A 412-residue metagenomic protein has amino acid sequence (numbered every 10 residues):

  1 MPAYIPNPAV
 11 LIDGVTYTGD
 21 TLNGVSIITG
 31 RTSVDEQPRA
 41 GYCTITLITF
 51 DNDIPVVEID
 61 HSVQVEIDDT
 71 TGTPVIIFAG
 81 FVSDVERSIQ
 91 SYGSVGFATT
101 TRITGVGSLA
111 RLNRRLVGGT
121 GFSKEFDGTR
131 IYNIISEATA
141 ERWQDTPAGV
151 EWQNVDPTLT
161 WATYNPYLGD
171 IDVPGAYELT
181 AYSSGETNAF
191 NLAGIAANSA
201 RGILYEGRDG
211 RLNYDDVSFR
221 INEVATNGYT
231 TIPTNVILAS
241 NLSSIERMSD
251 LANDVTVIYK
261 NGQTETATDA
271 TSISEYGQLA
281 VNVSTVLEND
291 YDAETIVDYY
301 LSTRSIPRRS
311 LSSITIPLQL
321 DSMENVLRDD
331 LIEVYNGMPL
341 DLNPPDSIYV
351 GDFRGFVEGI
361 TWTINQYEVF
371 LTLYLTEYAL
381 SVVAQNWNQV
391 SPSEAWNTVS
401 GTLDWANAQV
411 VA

Functional and structural regions predicted by a protein language model:
M1-G128, T363, E368-F370, T376-V382: Beta-strand-rich assembly/attachment modules of structural machines
M1-T18, F122-K124, N191-R354, T361-Y367 (+2 more regions): Acidic, small/polar-enriched beta strand-loop surface segments
G14, S136-T139, V357: N-terminal low-complexity, intrinsically disordered "leader/linker" segments enriched in small/polar and basic residues
T18-T29, V173-T180, V236-L242, L311 (+1 more regions): A broad structural signal for short, well-ordered beta-strand segments within beta-sheet-rich domains
E58-S62, G185-E186, Y335-G337: Glycine-centered loop/turn motifs
T71-F81, P345-F356: Short coil-to-beta-strand transition motifs
T71-P74, S91-R247: Charged- and aromatic-enriched interaction segments used to assemble and dock large macromolecular complexes
